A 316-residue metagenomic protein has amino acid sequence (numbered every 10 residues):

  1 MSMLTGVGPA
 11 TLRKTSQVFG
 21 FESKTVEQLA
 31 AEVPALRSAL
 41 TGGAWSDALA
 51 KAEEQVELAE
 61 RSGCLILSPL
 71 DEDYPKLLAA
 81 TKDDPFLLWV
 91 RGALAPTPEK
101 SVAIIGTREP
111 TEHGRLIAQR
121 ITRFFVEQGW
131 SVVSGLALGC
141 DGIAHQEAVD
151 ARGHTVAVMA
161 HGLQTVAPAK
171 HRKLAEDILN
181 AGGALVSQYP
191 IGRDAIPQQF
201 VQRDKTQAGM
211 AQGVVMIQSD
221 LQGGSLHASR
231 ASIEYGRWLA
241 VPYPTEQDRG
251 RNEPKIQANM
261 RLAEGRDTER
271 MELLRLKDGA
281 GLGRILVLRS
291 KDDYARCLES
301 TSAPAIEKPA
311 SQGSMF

Functional and structural regions predicted by a protein language model:
M1-D71: Short, small/acidic-rich helices and loops at N termini and domain boundaries of DNA replication/processing enzymes
P69-F316: Glycine-biased, small-residue-rich flexible motifs in mid-sequence functional cores and linkers
